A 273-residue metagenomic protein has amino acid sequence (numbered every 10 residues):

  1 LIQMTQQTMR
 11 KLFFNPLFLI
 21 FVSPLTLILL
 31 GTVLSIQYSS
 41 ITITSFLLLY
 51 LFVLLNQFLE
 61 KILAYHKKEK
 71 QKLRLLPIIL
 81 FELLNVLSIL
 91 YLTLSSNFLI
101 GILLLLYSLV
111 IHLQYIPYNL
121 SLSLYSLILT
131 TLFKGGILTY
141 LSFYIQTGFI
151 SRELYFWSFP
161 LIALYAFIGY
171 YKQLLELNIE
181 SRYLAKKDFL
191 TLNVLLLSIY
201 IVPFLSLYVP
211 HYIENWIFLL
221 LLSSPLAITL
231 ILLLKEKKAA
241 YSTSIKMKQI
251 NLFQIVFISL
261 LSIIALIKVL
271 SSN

Functional and structural regions predicted by a protein language model:
L1-K61, Y118-S123, L127-L129: Topogenic membrane-insertion module of multi-pass membrane proteins
V22-I28, P77-S88, I128-F143, D188-I201 (+1 more regions): Small-residue-rich segments of transmembrane alpha-helices in multi-pass membrane proteins, especially helix faces
P24-L48, V86-G101, G136-S158, F204-I217 (+1 more regions): Helix-coil boundary and interhelical linker segments in multi-pass alpha-helical membrane proteins
L49-E82, I162-P203: Solvent-exposed interhelical
Y50-F58, L105-I116, G135-G136, P160-G169 (+1 more regions): Alpha-helical transmembrane segments and their membrane-interface exit regions
Q57-K68, V110-S123, G169-E180, I231-Y241: C-terminal ends of transmembrane helices
K68-Q71, V209-N273: Extended hydrophobic alpha-helices typical of membrane-associated regions
L73-F149: Intramembrane alpha-helical segments
